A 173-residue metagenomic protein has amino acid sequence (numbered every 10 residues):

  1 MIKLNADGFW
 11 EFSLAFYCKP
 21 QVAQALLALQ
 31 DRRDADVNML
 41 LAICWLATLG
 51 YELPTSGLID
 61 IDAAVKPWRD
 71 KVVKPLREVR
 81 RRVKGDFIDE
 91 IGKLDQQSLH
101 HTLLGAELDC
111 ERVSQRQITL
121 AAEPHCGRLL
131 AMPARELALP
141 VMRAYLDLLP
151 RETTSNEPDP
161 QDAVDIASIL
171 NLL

Functional and structural regions predicted by a protein language model:
M1-K19, K71-G85: An acidic intrinsically disordered interaction segment
D7, R33, E152, N156: Charged, terminal alpha-helix-loop-beta segments that serve as non-catalytic nucleic-acid engagement and/or assembly
F9-Q30, S98-H100: Short amphipathic alpha-helical segments and their helix-coil junctions
V22-K66: N-terminal interaction modules that seed assembly of large macromolecular complexes
A25, A35-L41, V72-P75, D95 (+2 more regions): Residue-level detector of well-ordered alpha-helical segments, enriched for hydrophobic/aromatic packing positions
D60-P75, M142-R151: Short, mixed-charge aromatic SLiMs
A64-P67, K71, P75-E78, R82 (+2 more regions): Charged, amphipathic alpha-helical oligomerization/scaffolding segments
G85-I169, L173: A charged, amphipathic interaction segment
